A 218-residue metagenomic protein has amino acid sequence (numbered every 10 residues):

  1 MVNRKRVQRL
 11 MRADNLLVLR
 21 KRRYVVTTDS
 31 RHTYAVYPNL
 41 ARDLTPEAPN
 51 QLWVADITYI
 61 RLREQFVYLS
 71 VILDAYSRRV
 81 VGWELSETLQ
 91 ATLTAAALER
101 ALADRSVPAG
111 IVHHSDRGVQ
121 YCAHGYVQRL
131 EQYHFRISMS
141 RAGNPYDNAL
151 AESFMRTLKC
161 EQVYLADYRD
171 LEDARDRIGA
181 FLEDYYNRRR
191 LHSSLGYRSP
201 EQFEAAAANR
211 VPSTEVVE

Functional and structural regions predicted by a protein language model:
M1-E218: Charged DNA-binding/catalytic regions of mobile-element recombinases
